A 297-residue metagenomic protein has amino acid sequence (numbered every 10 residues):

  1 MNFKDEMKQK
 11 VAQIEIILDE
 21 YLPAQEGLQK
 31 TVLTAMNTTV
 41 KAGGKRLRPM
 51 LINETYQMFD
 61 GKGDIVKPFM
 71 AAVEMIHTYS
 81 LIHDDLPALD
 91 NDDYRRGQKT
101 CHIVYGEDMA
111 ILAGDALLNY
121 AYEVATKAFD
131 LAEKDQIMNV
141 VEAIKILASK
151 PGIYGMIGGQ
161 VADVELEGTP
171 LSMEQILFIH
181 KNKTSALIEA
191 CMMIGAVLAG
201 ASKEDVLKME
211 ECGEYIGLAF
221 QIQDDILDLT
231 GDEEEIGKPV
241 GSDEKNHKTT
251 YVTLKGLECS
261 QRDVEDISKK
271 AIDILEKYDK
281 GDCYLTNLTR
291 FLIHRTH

Functional and structural regions predicted by a protein language model:
M1-I16: N-terminal leader/targeting segments and the immediately adjacent pre-domain N-terminus
A12-I16, L22, E26-L275, C283-I293: Mg2+-dependent prenyl diphosphate-binding active-site environment of isoprenoid biosynthetic enzymes
Y278: Short arginine-rich
